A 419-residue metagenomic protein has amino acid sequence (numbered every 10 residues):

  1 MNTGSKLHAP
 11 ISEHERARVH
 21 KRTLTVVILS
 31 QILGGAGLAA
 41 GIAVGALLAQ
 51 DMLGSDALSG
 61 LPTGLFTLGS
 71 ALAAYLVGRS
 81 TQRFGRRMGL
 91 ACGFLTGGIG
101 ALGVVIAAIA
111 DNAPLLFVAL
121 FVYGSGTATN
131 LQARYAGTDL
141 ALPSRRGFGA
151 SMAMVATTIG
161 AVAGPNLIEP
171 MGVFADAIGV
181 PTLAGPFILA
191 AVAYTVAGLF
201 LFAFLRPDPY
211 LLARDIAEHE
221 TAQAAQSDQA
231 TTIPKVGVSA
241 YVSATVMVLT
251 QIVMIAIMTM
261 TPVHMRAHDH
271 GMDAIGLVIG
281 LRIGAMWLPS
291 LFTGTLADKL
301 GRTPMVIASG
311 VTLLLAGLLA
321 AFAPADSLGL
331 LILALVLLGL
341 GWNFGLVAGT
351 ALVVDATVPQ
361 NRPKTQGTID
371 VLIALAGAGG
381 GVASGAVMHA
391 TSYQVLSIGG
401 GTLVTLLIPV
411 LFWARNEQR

Functional and structural regions predicted by a protein language model:
I32, A113-A128, L330-F344: Hydrophobic core of transmembrane alpha-helices in multi-pass small-molecule transporters, especially MFS/SLC-type
G45, A128-L142, F344-T357: Intracellular juxtamembrane helix-capping segments at the cytosolic ends of symmetry-related transmembrane helices
A73-G85, P289-R302, M388: Helix-to-loop junctions at the C-terminal end of transmembrane segments in multipass secondary transporters
L95-A110, T312-A325: C-terminal ends and interior cores of transmembrane alpha-helices in multi-pass membrane transporters/permeases
A113-L115, P143, M152-A203: Helix-loop-helix hairpin linking two adjacent transmembrane segments in secondary transporters
L120-A156: Cytoplasmic helix-loop-helix junction between adjacent transmembrane helices in 12-TM secondary transporters
I168, A191-E218, V410-R415: C-terminal membrane-cytosol helix-exit motif in multi-pass small-molecule transporters
A297, T303-G349: C-terminal transmembrane helical hairpin of 12-TM major facilitator-type secondary transporters
